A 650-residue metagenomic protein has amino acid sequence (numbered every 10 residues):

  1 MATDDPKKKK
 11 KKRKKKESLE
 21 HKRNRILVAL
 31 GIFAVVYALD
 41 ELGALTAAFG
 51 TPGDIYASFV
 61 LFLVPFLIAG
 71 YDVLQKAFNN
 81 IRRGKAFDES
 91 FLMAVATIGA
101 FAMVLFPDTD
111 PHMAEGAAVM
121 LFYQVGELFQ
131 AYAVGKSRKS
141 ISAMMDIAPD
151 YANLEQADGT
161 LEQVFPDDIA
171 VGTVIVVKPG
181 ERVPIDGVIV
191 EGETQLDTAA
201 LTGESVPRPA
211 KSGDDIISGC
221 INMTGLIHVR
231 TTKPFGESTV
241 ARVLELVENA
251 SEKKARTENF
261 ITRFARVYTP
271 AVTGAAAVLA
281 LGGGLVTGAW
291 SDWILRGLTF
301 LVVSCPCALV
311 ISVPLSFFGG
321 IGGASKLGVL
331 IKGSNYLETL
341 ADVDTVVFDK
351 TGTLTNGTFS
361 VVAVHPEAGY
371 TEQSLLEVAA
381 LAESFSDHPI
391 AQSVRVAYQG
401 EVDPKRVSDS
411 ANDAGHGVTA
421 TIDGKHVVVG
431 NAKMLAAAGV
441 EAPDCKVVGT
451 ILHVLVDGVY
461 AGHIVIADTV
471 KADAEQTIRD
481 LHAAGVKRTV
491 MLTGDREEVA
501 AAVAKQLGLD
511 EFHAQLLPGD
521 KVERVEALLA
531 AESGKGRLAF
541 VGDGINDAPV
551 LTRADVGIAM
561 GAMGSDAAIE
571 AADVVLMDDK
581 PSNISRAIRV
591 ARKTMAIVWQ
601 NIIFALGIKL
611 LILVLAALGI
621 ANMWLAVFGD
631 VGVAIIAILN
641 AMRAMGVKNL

Functional and structural regions predicted by a protein language model:
M1-A57, V64, L161-Q163, A241 (+4 more regions): Flexible metal-binding regulatory segments at protein termini and peripheral loops
A2-K16, F62-Y151, A170-I175, R182 (+5 more regions): Actuator/coupling domain of P-type ATPases
A29-G31, N259-W290, R296-P314, W599-F628: Bilayer-spanning, highly hydrophobic alpha-helical transmembrane segments
A77, H112, A133, A152 (+26 more regions): Residue-level signature of catalytic and energy-coupling elements of molecular machines, predominantly ATP/GTP-dependent
F78-D88, F129-A143, L315-S334, M642-L650: Juxtamembrane helix-loop transition segments at the membrane interface in multi-pass membrane proteins
R83, E89-A94, L201, F260 (+4 more regions): Conserved catalytic phosphorylation-site environment of P-type ATPases
K178, H365-R488, E497, L509-V525: P-type ATPase nucleotide-binding
I422-G424, V456-Q600, I608: Conserved ATP-binding TGD loop and adjacent catalytic N/P-domain core of P-type ATPases
